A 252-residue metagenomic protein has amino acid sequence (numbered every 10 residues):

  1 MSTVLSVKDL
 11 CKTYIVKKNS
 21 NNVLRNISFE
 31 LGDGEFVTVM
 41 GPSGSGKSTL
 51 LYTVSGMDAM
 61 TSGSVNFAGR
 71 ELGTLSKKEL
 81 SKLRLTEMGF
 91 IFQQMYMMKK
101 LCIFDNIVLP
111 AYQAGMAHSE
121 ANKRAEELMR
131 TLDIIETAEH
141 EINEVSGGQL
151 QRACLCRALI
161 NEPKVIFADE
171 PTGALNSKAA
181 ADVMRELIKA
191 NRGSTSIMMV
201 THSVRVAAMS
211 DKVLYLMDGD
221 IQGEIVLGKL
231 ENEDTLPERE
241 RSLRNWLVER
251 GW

Functional and structural regions predicted by a protein language model:
M40-P42: The feature captures the beta-strand-to-loop junction immediately N-terminal to the Walker
S55: Helix-to-loop junction immediately C-terminal to a conserved catalytic motif
G63-E71: Conserved ABC transporter NBD signature motif
L101-L109: Short coil-to-helix segment of the ABC ATPase nucleotide-binding domain corresponding to the Q-loop/switch region
H140-N143, I160-N161, G193: Conserved signature/switch motifs of ABC ATPase nucleotide-binding domains
E141-V145, Q149-Q151: Conserved ABC ATPase signature
I166-D169: Catalytic Walker B motif of ABC-type/P-loop ATPase nucleotide-binding domains
